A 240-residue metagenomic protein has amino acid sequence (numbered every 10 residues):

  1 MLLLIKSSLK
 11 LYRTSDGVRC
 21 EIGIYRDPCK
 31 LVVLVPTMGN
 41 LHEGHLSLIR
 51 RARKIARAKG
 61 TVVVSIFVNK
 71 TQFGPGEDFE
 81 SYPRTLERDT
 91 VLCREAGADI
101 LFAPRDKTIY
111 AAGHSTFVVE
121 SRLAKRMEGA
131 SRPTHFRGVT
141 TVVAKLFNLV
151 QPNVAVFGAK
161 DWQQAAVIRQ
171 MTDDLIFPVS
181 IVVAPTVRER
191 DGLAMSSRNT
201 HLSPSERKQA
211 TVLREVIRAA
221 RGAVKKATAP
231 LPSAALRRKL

Functional and structural regions predicted by a protein language model:
L2-L240: Nucleotidyltransferase catalytic core that binds NTPs
